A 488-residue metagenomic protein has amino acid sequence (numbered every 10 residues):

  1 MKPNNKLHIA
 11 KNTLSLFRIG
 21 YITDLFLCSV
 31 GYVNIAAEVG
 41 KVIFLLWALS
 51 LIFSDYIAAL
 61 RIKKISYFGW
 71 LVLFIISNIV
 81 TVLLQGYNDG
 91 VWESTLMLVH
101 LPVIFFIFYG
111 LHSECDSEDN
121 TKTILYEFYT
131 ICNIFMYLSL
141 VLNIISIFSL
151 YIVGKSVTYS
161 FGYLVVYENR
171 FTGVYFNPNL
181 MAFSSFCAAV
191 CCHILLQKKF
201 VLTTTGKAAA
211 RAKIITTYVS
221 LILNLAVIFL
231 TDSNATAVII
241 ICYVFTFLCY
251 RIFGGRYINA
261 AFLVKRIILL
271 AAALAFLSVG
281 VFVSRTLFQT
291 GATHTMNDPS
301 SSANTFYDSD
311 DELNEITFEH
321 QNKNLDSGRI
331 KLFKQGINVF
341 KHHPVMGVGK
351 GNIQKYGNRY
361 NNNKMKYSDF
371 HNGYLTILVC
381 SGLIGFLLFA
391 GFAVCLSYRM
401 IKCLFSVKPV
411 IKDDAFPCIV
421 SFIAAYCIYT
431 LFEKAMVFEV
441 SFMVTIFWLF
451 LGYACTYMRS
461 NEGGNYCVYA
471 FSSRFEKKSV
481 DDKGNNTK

Functional and structural regions predicted by a protein language model:
M1-V80, N120-Y126, T130, K198-I214 (+4 more regions): Transmembrane signal-anchor hairpin modules in multi-pass inner-membrane enzymes, especially those that act on
I22, I240, V244, F416-K477 (+1 more regions): Transmembrane alpha-helices of multi-pass inner-membrane enzymes
G40-L49, E93-F108, N179-K198, A235-F247 (+4 more regions): Hydrophobic core segments of transmembrane alpha-helices in multi-pass, intramembrane catalytic enzymes
V72-L73, N88-E114, Y126-M136: Aromatic-anchored transmembrane helix interface
Y126-Y159, F176-G255: Alpha-helical transmembrane segments of multi-pass inner-membrane proteins
V166-Y167, T172, F318-S381: Long extracytoplasmic/lumenal interhelical loops at the membrane interface of multi-pass membrane proteins
R251-E319, I337-H342: A membrane-periplasm/extracellular boundary helix in multi-pass inner-membrane enzymes that assemble envelope glycans
I252-G254, S381-C427: Hydrophobic transmembrane alpha-helices and their immediate junctions
